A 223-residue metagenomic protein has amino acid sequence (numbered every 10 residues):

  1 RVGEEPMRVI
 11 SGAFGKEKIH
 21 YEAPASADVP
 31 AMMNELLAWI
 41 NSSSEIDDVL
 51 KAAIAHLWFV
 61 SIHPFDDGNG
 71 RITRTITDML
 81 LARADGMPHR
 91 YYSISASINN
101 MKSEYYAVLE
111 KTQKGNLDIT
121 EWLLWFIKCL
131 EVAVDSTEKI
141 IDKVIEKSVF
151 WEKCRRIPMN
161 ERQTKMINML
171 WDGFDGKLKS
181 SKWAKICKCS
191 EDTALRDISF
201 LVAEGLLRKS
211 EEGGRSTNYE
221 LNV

Functional and structural regions predicted by a protein language model:
R1-V223: FIC/Doc superfamily catalytic core
